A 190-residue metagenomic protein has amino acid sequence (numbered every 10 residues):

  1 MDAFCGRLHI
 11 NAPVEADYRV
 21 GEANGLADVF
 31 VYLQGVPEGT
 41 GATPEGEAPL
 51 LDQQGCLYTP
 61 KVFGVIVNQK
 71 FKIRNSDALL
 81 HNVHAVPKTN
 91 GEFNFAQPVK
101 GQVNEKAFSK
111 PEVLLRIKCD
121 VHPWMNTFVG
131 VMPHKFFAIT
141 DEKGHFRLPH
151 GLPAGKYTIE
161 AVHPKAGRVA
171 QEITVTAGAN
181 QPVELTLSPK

Functional and structural regions predicted by a protein language model:
M1-K190: Extracytoplasmic copper-binding redox domains, predominantly the cupredoxin/blue-copper superfamily
